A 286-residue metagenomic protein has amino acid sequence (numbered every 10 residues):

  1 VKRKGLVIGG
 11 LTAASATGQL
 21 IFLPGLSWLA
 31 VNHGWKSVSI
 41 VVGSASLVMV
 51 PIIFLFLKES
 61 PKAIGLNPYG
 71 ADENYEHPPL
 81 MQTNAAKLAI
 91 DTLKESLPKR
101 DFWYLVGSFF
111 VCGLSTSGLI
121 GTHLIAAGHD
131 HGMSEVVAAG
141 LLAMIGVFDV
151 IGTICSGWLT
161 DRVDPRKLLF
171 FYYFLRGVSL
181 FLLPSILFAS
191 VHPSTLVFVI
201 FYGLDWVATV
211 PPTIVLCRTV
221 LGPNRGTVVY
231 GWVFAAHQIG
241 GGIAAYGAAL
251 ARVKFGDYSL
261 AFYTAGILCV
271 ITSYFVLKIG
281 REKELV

Functional and structural regions predicted by a protein language model:
V1-A14: Cytoplasmic helix-loop-helix junction between adjacent transmembrane helices in 12-TM secondary transporters
G10, Q19, V220-F255: A late C-terminal transmembrane helix in Major Facilitator Superfamily
L11, S15-I64: Helix-loop-helix hairpin linking two adjacent transmembrane segments in secondary transporters
K94-S156, A244: Extracytoplasmic gate region of multi-pass secondary transporters
T153-D164, R252-V253: Helix-to-loop junctions at the C-terminal end of transmembrane segments in multipass secondary transporters
R162-F174: Cytoplasmic membrane-interface "Motif A"-like loop-to-helix N-cap segments of 12-TM Major Facilitator Superfamily
L175-F188: C-terminal ends and interior cores of transmembrane alpha-helices in multi-pass membrane transporters/permeases
A208-L221: Intracellular juxtamembrane helix-capping segments at the cytosolic ends of symmetry-related transmembrane helices
